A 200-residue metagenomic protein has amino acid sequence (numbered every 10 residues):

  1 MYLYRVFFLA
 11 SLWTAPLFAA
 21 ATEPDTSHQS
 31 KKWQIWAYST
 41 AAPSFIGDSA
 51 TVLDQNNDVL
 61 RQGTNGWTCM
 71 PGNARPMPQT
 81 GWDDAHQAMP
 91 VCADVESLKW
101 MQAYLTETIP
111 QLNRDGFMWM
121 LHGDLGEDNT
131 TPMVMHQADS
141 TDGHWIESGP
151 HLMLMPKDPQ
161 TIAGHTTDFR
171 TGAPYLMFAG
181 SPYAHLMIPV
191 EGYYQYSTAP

Functional and structural regions predicted by a protein language model:
Y2-L12: Sec-dependent signal peptide recognition, specifically the positively charged N-region followed immediately by
A10-A20: Hydrophobic h-region of N-terminal signal peptides that target proteins for export in Gram-negative bacteria
T22-P200: Primary mode marks residue(s) on the alpha4-beta5-alpha5 output face of response regulator receiver
